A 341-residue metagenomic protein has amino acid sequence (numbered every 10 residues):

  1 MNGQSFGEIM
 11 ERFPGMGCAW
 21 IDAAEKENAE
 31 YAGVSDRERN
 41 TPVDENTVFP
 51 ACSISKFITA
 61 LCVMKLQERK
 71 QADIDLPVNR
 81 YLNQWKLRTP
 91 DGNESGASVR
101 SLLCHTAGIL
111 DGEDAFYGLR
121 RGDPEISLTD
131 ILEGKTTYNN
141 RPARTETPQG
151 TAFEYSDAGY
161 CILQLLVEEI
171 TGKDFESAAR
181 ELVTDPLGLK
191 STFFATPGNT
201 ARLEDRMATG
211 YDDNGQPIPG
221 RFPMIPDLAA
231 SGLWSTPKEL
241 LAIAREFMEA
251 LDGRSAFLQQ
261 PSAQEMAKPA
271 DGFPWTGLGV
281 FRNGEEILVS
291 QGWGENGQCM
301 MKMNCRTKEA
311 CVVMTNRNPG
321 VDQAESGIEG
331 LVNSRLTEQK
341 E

Functional and structural regions predicted by a protein language model:
N2-A51, Q71, P142-A143, I218: Short, conserved catalytic-motif segment at the N-terminal edge
F6, C18, K56-T59, V63 (+7 more regions): Residue-level preference for non-acidic, small/hydrophobic
P14, R39-S101, T145-A158, L228-S231 (+3 more regions): Short active-site loop at a secondary-structure junction that contains or immediately precedes the catalytic residue(s)
N28-E30, C299-N318: Short, well-ordered beta-strand elements
S35, G279-N283, K302-R306: Short beta-strand micro-motifs enriched in acidic
R39-T41, R254-S255, C299-K302, V321-G327: A short, polar/proline- and glycine-enriched secondary-structure boundary/capping micro-motif
P90-G294: Short, surface-exposed loop or secondary-structure junction motifs that flank catalytic or metal-binding residues
N318-E341: Short, gly/Ser/Thr-rich active-site loops of penicillin-recognizing serine hydrolases
